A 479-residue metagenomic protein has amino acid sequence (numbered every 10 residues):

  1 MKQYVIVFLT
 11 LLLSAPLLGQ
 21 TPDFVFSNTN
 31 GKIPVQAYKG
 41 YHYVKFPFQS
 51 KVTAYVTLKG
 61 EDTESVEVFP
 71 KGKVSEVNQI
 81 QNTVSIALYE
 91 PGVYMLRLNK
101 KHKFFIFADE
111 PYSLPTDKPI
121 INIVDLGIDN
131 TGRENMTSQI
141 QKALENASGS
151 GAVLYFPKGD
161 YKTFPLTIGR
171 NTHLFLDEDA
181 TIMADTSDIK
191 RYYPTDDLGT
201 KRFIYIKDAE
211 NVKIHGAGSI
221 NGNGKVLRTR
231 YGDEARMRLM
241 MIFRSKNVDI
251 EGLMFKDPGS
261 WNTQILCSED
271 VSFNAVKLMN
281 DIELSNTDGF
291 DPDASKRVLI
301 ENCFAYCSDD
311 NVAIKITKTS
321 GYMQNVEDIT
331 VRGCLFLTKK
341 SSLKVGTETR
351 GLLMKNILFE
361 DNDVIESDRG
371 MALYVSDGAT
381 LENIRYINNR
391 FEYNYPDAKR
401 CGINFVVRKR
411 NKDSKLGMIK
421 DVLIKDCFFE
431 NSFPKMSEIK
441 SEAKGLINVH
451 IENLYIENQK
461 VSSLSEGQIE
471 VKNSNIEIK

Functional and structural regions predicted by a protein language model:
M1-Y4: Positively charged n-region of N-terminal signal peptides that target proteins for export
I6-L9: Sec-dependent N-terminal signal peptides
L11-L12, L18-K479: Extracellular/periplasmic carbohydrate-active domains that bind, remodel, or depolymerize complex polysaccharides
